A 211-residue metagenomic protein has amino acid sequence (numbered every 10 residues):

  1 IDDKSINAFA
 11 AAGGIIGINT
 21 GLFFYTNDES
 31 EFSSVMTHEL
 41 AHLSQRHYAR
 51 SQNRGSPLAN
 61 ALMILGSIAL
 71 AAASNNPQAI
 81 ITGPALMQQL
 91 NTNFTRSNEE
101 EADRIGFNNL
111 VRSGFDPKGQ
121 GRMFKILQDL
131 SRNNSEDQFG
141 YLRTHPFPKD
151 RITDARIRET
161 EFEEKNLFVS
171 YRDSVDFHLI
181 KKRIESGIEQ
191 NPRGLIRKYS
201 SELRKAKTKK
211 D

Functional and structural regions predicted by a protein language model:
D2, T20-L22, R156: A mature extracytoplasmic/lumenal domain signature
D2-G14: Catalytic zinc-binding patch centered on the HExxH motif and its immediate surroundings that defines zinc-dependent
G17-S34, T92-S97: Short pre-active-site segment immediately N-terminal to the catalytic Zn-binding motif
S30-E31, L40-S56, A73: Catalytic Zn2+-binding segment of zinc metalloproteases
M36-Q45, E101, I105: Active-site His/Glu-centered metal-binding helix of metallohydrolases
Q52-L62, P77-A79, G114-F124: Acidic/histidine metal-binding catalytic segments
P57-S74, Q78-L90: Membrane-active amphipathic alpha-helices enriched in small hydrophobic residues
Q89-L90, T95-D211: Extracytoplasmic and endomembrane cell-envelope/extracellular-matrix remodeling and assembly machinery
